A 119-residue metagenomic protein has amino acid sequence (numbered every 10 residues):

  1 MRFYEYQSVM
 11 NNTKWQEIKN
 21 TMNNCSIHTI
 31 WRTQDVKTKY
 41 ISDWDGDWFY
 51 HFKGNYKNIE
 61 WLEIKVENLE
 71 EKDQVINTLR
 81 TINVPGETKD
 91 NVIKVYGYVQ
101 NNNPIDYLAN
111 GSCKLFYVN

Functional and structural regions predicted by a protein language model:
M1-V92, Y98-N119: Structured alpha/beta or helical-core interaction and ligand-binding surfaces enriched in interleaved
